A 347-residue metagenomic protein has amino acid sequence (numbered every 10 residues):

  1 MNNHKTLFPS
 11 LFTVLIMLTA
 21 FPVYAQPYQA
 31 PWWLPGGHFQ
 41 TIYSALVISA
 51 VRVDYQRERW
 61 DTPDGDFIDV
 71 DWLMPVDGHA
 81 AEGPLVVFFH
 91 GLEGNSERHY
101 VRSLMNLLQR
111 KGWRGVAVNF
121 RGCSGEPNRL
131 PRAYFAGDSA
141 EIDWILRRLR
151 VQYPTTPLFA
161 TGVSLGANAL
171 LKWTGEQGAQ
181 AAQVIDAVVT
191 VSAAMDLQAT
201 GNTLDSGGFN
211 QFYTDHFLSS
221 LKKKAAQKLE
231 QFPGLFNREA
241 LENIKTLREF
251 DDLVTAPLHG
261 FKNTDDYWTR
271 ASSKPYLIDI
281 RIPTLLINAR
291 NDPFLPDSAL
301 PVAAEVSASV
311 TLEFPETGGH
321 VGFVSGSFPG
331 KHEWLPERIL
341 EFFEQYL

Functional and structural regions predicted by a protein language model:
Y24-Q26, V151-H259: Alpha/beta-hydrolase-fold enzymes
G37-G78: N-terminal cap/lid segment of alpha/beta-hydrolase-fold proteins
P75-G125, R129: Short, surface-exposed "cap/lid" segments of acyl-processing enzymes
L107, C123-F159: Catalytic nucleophile-loop/oxyanion-hole region of alpha/beta-hydrolase and closely related hydrolase-like folds
I280, L286-N288: Short beta-strand/loop motif that positions the catalytic acidic residue of the alpha/beta-hydrolase fold
A289, P293-A299: Conserved alpha/beta-hydrolase "acid-adjacent" motif
V306-G322: Catalytic histidine neighborhood in serine/cysteine hydrolases with alpha/beta-hydrolase-type architecture
G318, S327-L347: Catalytic active-site module of serine/aspartate enzymes centered on a nucleophile-bearing elbow/loop
